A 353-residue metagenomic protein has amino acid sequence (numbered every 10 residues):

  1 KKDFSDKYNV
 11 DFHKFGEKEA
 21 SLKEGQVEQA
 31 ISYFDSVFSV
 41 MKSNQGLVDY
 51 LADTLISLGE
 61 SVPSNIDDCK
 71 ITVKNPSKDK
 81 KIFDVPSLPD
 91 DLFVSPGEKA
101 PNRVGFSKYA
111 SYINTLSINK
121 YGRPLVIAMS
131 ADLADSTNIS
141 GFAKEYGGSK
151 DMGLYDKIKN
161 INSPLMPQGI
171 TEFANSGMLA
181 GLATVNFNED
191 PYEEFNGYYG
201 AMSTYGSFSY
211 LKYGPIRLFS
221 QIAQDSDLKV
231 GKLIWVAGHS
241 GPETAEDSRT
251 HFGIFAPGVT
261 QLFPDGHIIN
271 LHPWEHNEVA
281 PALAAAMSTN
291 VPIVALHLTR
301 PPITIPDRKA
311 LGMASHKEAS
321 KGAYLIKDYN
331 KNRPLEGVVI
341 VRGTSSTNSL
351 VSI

Functional and structural regions predicted by a protein language model:
K1-F34, F38, D247-I353: Glycine-rich ThDP/TPP pyrophosphate-binding loop and its adjacent helix/strand module within ThDP-dependent enzymes
K1-T171, G181, E336-V338, G343-S345: Conserved acidic/glycine
S39, S43-G46, I56, E60 (+6 more regions): Generic secondary-structure signature for well-ordered alpha-helical cores
P63, P76, P86-P89, P101 (+9 more regions): Proline-rich intrinsically disordered, low-complexity coils
A128-S130, M202, W235-A237, N270-W274 (+1 more regions): General beta-strand structural signal in soluble alpha/beta enzymes
A134-L262, N277-P281, E318-K327, E336-I353: Thiamine diphosphate
